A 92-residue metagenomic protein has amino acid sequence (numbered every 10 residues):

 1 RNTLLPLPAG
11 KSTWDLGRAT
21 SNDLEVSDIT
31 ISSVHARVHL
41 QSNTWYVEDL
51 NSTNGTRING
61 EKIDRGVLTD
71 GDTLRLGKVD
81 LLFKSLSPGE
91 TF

Functional and structural regions predicted by a protein language model:
R1-T30, G89: N-terminal beta-hairpin/loop module of FHA
A9, L40-S42, N51: A generic beta-sheet turn/junction motif
D15-R18, L40, Y46: Structural recognition of beta-strand segments within beta-rich domains
V26-S27, V34, I58-N59: Thr-Gly-centered strand-to-loop micro-motif
I29-S32, S52: Loop/turn elements at beta-strand to alpha-helix junctions within RNA-recognition modules
A36-V38: Buried hydrophobic-core signal for structured, non-transmembrane domains
Y46, T53, R57-F92: C-terminal boundary/linker segments immediately following FHA domains
